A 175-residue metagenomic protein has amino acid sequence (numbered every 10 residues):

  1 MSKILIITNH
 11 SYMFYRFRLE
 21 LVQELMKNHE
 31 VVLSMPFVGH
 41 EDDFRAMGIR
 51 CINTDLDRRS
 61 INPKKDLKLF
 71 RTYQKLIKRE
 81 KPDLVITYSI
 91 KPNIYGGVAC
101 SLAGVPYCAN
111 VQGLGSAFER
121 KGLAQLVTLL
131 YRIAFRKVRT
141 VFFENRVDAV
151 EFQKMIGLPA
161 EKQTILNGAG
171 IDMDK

Functional and structural regions predicted by a protein language model:
S2-T8, C100-S116, Y131, F142 (+1 more regions): Active-site proximal beta-strand in glycosyltransferases
I6-K64, K162-Q163: N-terminal strand-loop element at the rim of the active site of nucleotide-sugar-dependent glycosyltransferases
Y15-F17, K64-R71, P106-C108, G115-K137: Nucleotide-sugar donor phosphate/pyrophosphate-binding loop at the beta->alpha transition of glycosyltransferases
M35, T87, F143-E144: Short beta-strand scaffold positions
G39-H40, K91-P92, V147-A149: Alpha-helix capping/helix-boundary segments
I52, R132, R136-K175: Donor nucleotide-sugar binding/catalytic pocket of nucleotide-sugar-dependent glycosyltransferases
I77, K81-P82: Proline-aspartate-enriched helix->loop->beta-strand connector
T87-N93, V111: Short His-centered aromatic/hydrophobic patch
